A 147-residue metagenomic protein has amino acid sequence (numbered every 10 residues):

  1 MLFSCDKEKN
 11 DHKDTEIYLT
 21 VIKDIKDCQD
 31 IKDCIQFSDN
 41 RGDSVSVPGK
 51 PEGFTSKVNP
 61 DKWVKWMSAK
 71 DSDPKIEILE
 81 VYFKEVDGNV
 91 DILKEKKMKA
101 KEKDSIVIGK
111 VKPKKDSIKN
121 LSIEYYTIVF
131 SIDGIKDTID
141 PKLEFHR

Functional and structural regions predicted by a protein language model:
L2-S4: C-terminal motif of bacterial Sec signal peptides marking the signal peptidase cleavage site
D6-E8: Bacterial signal peptide processing site
N10-Q36: A eukaryote-biased signal for short, well-structured alpha-helical docking elements
D14-E16, D73-K75, K119-N120: Extracytoplasmic soluble-region selector
I22, M67-A69, V129: Residue-level recognition of well-ordered beta-strand positions that form the cores of beta-sheet-rich folds across
D27-P60: N-terminal edge beta-strand
E52-K97: Contiguous segments within soluble domain cores/interaction surfaces
M98-R147: Extracellular/periplasmic metallocenter environments
